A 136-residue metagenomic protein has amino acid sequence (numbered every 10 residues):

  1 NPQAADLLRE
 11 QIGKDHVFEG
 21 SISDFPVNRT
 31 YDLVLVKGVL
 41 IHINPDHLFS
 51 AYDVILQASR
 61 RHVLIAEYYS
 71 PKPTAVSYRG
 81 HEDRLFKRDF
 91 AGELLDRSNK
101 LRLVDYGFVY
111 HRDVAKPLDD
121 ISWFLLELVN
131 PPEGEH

Functional and structural regions predicted by a protein language model:
N1-R29, I43-H136: Class I (Rossmann-like) S-adenosyl-L-methionine-dependent methyltransferase catalytic domain, capturing the SAM-binding
D32: Polar, enzyme-active/binding microenvironments
L35: A conserved beta-strand element that flanks and buttresses the S-adenosyl-L-methionine
